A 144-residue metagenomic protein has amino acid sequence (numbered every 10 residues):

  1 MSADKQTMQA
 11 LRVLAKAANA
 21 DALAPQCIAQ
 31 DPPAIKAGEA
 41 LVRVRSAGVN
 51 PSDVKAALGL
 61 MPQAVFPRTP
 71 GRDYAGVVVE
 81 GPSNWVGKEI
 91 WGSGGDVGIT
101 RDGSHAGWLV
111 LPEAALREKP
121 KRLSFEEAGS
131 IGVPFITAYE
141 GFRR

Functional and structural regions predicted by a protein language model:
M1-Q9: Eukaryotic N-terminal low-complexity, Ser/Thr- and Lys/Arg-rich leader segments that predominantly function as
D4, A24, K36-G38, P70-R72 (+1 more regions): Residue-level preference for beta-strand/loop junctions
A10-V13, V42: A short beta-strand micro-motif
A17-C27, A37, P51-D53: Short N-terminal binding/cap micro-motifs at the start of the first secondary-structure element
I28, K88, A106-G107: Extracytoplasmic/periplasmic beta-strand context in beta-sandwich domains, especially the cupredoxin/COX2 CuA-binding
D31-V49, L58-V97, A115: Glycine-rich beta-strand-centered segment in the early N-terminal region that forms part of a ligand/cofactor-binding
G92-R144: NAD(P)H dinucleotide-binding glycine-rich loop of Rossmann-like/cofactor-binding domains, especially the beta1-alpha1
